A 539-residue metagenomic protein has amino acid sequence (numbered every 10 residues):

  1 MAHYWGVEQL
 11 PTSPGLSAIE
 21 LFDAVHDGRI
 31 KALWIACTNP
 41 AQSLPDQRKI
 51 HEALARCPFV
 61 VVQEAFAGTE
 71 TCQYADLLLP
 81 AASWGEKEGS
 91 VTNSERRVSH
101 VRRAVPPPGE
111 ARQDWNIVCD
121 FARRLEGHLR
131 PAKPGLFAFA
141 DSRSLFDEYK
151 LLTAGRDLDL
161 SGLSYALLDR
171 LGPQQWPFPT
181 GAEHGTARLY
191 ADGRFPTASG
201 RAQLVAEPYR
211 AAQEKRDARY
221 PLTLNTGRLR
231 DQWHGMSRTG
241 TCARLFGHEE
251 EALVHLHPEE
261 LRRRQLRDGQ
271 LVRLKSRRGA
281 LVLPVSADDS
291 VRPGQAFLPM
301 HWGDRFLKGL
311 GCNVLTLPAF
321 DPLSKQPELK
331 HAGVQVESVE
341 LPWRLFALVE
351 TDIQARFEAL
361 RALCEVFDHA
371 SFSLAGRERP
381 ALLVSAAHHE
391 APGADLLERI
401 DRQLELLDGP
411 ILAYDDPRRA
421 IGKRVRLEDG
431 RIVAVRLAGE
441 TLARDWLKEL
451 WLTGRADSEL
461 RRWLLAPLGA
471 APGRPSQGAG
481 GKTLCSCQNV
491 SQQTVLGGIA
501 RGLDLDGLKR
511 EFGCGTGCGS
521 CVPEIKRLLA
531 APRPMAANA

Functional and structural regions predicted by a protein language model:
M1-K87, L125, G181-T186, R194 (+1 more regions): Catalytic alpha/large subunits of respiratory electron-transfer oxidoreductases, centered on bis-MGD molybdoenzymes
Y4, S142-C242: Long, low-complexity segments enriched in small/aliphatic residues
P80-A82, E86, R96-P108, T241: Short beta-alpha connecting loops at secondary-structure transitions that line or flank enzyme active sites
P108-E110, D114-Q174, G235, T239-H255 (+2 more regions): Long, contiguous, secondary-structure-rich segments that constitute the structural scaffold of globular domains
C312-V339, S458-Q493: Cysteine/selenocysteine-centered motifs that mediate thiol-based redox chemistry or coordinate metal-sulfur cofactors
A375-L464: C-terminal catalytic lobe of FAD-dependent flavoproteins
A470-K482, I499-T516: Immediate flanking context of iron-sulfur cluster ligation sites
G481-Q492, R510-R527: Local cysteine-cluster metal-coordination motifs and their immediate loop/turn environment, predominantly Fe-S cluster
